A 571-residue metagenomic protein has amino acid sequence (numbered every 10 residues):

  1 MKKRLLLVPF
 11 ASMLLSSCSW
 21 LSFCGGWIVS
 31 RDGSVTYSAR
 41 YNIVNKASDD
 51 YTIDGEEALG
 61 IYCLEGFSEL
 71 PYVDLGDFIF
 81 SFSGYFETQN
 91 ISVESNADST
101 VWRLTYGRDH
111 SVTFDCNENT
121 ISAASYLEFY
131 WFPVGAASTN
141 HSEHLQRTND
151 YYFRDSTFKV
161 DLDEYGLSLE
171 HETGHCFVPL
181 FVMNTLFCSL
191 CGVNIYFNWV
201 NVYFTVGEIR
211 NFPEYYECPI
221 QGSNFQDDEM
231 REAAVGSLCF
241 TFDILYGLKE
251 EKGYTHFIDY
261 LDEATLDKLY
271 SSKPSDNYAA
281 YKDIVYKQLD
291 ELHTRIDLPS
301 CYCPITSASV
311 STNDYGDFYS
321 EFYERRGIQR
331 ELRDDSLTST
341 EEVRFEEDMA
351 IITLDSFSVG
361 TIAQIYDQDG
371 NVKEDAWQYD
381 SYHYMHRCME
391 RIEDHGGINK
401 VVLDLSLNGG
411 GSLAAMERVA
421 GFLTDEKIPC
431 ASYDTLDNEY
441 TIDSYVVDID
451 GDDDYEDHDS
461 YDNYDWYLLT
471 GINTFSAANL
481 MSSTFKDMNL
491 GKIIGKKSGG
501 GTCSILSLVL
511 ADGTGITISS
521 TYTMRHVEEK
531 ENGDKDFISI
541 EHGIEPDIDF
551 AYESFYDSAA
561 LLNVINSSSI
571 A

Functional and structural regions predicted by a protein language model:
M1-R4: Positively charged n-region of N-terminal signal peptides that target proteins for export
L6-S12: Sec-dependent N-terminal signal peptides
V35-L59: Eukaryote-biased recognition of intrinsically disordered, low-complexity regulatory segments
E57-E94, D163-N184, S189-F197: Extracytoplasmic Gram-positive cell-surface binding/anchoring modules and repeats
G107-V401, L405-G409, A414-A415, V509 (+1 more regions): Flexible, low-complexity junctional segments that flank or bridge functional domains
R210-N224, V235, G396-K400, G409-A571: C-terminal "post-core" interaction segments
